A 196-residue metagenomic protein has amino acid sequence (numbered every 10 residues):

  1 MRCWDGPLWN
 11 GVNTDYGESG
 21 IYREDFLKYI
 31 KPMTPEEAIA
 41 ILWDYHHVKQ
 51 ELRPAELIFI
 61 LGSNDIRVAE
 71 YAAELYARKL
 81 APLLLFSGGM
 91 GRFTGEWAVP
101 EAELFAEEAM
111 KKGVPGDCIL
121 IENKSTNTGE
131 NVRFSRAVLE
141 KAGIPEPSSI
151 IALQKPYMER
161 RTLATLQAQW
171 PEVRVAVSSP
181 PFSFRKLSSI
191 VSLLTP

Functional and structural regions predicted by a protein language model:
W9-L193: A structural signal for short, hydrophobic/glycine-enriched beta-strand patches
P196: A conserved mid-domain beta-alpha-beta active-site/ligand-binding segment of alpha/beta enzyme cores
